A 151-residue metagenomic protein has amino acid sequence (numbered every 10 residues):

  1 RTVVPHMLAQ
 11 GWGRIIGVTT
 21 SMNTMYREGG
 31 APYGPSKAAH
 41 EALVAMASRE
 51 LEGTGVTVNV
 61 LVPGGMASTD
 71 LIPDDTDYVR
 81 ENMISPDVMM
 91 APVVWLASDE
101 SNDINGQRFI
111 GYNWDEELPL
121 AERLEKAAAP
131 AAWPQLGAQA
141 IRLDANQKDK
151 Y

Functional and structural regions predicted by a protein language model:
R1-T2, A45: Conserved mid-core alpha-helix of short-chain dehydrogenase/reductase
L8-A9, R14-A39, V44-G53, G65-M66: Catalytic loop of short-chain dehydrogenase/reductase
G13, G55, D103-G106: Short secondary-structure junction motifs
G30, D70-D74, L118-L124: Short aromatic-enriched loop/helix-cap "lid" or pocket-rim segments at secondary-structure transitions that line
K37, D75, N113: Solvent-exposed, flexible loop/coil residues
V56, V60-D75: Short beta-loop-alpha junction of Rossmann-like oxidoreductase domains
V60-L61, Y78-Y151: C-terminal helical subdomain
